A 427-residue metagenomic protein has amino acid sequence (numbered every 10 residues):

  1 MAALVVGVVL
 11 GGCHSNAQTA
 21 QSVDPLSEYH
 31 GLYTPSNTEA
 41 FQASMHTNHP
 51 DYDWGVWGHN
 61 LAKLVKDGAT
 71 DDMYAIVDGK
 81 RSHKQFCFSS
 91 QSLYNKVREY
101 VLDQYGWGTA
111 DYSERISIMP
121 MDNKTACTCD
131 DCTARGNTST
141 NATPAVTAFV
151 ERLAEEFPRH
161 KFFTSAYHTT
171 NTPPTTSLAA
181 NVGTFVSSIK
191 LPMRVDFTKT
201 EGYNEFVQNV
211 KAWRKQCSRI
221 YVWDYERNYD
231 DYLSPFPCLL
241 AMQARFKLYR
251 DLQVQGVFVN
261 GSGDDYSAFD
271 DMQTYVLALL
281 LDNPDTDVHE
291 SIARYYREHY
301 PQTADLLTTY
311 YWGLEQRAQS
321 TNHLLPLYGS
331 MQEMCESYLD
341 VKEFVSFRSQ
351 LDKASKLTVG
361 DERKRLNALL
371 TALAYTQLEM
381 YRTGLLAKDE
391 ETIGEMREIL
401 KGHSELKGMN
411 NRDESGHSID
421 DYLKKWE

Functional and structural regions predicted by a protein language model:
G11-G12: C-terminal motif of bacterial Sec signal peptides marking the signal peptidase cleavage site
N16-P158, F185, R214-P235: Feature activates predominantly on carbohydrate-active enzymes
S27, G31, N137-L153, A180-K199 (+2 more regions): Acidic, His- and aromatic-enriched active-site or binding-groove loops in soluble protein domains that engage sugars
S92-N95, N204-D305, T309: Structured mid-domain segments that build the active-site/substrate or prosthetic-cofactor binding neighborhood
R98-Y105, T147-A154, F206-R214, M242-F246 (+3 more regions): Generic structural signal for well-ordered alpha-helices, preferentially at hydrophobic/aromatic core positions
F163-M193, L233-A241, Y266-T274: Substrate-binding cleft/loops of secretory-pathway carbohydrate-active enzymes
N171-A179, V186, K190-N228: Glycoside hydrolase catalytic-domain groove-lining segments
L280-E427: Catalytic domains of carbohydrate-active enzymes that cleave complex glycans
